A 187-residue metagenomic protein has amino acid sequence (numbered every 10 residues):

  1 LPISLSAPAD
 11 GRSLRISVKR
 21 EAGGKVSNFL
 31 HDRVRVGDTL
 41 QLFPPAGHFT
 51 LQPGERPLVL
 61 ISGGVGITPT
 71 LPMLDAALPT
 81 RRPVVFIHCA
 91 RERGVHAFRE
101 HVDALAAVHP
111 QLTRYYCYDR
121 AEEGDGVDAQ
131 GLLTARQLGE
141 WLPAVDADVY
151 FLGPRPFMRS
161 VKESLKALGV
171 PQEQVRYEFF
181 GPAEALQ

Functional and structural regions predicted by a protein language model:
L1-T39, P57, A90-E92, D103 (+1 more regions): Ferredoxin-reductase
Q52-R56, A144-D146: Short helix-loop-beta connector
L58-I61, Y150: Conserved beta-strand elements of the Class I
S62-V65, P154: Glycine-rich Rossmann-fold phosphate-binding loop(s) that bind the pyrophosphate of adenine dinucleotide cofactors
I67-L78: Histidine-anchored nucleotide/phosphate-binding helix
V84-Q187: Reductase modules of NAD(P)H-dependent flavoproteins
